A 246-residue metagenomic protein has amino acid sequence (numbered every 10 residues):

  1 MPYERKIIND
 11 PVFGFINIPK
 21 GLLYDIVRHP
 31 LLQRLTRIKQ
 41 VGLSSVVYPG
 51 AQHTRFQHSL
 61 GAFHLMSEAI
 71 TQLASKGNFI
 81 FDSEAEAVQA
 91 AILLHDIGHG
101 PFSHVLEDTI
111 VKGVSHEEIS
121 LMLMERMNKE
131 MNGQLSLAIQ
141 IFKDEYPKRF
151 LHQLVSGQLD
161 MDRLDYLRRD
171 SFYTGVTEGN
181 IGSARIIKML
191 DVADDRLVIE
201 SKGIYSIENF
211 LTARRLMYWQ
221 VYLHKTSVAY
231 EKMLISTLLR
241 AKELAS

Functional and structural regions predicted by a protein language model:
M1-K39, V46-A90, G98-S246: Sequence-structural signature of the catalytic-core scaffold of metal-dependent phosphohydrolases that act on
